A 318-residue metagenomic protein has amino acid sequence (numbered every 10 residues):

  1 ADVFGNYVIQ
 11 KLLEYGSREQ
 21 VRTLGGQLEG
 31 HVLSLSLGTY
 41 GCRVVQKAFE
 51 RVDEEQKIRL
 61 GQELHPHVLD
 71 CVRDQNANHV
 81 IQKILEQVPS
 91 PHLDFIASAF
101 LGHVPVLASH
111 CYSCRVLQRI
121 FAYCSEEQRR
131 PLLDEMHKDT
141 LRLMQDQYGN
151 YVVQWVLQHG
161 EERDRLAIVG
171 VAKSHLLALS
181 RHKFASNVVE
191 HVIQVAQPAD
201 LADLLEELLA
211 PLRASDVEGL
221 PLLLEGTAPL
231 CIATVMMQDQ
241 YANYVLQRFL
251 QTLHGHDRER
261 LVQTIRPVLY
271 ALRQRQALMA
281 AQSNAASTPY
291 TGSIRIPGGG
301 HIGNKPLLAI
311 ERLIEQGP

Functional and structural regions predicted by a protein language model:
A1-P318: Eukaryotic gene-expression regulator signature that favors modular helical reader/repeat domains and their
